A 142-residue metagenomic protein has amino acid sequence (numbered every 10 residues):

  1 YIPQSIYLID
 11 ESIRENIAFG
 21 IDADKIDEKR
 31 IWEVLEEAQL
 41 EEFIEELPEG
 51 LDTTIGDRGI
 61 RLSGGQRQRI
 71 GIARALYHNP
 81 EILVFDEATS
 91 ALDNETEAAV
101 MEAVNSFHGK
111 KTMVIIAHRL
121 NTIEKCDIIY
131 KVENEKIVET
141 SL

Functional and structural regions predicted by a protein language model:
Y1-Y7, R58-G59, L120: ABC ATPase nucleotide-binding domain signature
R14-G56, M101-E102, K110: ABC ATPase nucleotide-binding domain helical subdomain, centered on the C-loop/LSGGQ "ABC signature"
E41-I70, E135, L142: ABC-fold ATPase nucleotide-binding domain signature/coupling loops
I72, I116: Hydrophobic anchor residue at the start of the ABC signature
H78, G109: Conserved signature/switch motifs of ABC ATPase nucleotide-binding domains
L83-D86: Catalytic Walker B motif of ABC-type/P-loop ATPase nucleotide-binding domains
N94-E95: Helix N-cap at the start of a conserved alpha-helix in ABC-type nucleotide-binding domains
C126-L142: H-loop (His-switch) and adjacent beta-strand-loop-beta switch element of ABC-type ATPase nucleotide-binding domains
